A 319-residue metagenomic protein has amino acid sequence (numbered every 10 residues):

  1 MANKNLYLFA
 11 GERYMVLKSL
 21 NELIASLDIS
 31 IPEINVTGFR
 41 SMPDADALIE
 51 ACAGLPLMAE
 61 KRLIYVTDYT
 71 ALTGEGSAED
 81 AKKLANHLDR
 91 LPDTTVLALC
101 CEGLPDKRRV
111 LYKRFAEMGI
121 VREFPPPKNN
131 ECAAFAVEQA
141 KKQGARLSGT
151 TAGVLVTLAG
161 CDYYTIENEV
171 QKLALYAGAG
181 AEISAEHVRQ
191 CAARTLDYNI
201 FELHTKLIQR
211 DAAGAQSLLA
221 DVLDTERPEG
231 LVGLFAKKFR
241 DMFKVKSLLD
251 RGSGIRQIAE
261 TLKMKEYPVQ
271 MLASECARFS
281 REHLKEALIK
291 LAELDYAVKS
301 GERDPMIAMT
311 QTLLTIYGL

Functional and structural regions predicted by a protein language model:
M1-L319: Conserved beta/loop motifs at nucleotide-recognition and modification sites
